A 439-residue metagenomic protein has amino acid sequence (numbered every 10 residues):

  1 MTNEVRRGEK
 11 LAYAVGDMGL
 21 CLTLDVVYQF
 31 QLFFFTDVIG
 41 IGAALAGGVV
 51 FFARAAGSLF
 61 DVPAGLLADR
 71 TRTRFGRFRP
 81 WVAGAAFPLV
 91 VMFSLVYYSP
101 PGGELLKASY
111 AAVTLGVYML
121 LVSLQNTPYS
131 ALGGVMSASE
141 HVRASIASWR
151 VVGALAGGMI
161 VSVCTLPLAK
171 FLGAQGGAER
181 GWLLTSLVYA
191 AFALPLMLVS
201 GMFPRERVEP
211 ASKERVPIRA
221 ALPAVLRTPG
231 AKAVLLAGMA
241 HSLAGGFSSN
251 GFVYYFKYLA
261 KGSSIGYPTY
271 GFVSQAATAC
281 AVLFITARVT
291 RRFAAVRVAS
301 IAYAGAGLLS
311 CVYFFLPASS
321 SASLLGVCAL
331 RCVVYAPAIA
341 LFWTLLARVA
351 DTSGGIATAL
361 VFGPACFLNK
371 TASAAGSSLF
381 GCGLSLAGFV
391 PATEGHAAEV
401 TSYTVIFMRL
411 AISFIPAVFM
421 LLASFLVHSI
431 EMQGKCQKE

Functional and structural regions predicted by a protein language model:
T2-E439: Membrane-embedded alpha-helical bundles of multi-pass transporters/translocases, especially carrier/permease families
